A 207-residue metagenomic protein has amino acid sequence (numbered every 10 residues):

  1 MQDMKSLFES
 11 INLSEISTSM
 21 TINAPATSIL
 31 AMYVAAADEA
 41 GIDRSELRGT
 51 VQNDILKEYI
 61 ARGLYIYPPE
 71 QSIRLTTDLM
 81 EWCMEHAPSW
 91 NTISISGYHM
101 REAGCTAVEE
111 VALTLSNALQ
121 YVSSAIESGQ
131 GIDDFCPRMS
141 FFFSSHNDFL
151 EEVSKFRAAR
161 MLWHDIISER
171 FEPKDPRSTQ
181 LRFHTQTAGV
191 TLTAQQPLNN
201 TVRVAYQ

Functional and structural regions predicted by a protein language model:
M1-H146, E151, R170-P173, R177-Q186: Catalytic alpha/beta active-site cores
S28, A158, N200: Charged, alpha-helix-enriched surfaces in structured cytosolic catalytic cores of large nucleotide-utilizing machines
E152-M161: Extended amphipathic alpha-helical segments enriched in small hydrophobics
H164, A188-N200: Flexible, glycine/threonine-enriched loop-and-boundary segments that flank and lead into catalytic domains of large
Q207: C-terminal catalytic subdomain
